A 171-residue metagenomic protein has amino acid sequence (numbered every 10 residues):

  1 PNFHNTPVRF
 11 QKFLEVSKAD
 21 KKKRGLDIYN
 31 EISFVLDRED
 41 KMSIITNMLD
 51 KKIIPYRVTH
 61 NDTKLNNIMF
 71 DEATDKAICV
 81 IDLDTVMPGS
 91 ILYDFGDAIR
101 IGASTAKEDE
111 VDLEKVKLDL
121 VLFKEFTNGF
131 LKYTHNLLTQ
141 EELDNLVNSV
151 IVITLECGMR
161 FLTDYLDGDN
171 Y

Functional and structural regions predicted by a protein language model:
N2-F3, E114-K117, L146: Conserved short loop/turn motifs at secondary-structure junctions
N2-H60, L65-C79: ATP-dependent phospho-/nucleotidyl transfer catalytic cores
V35, F126, N145-L146: A structural signal for short hydrophobic/aromatic patches embedded in well-ordered alpha helices
P55-H60, M87, V150-L155: Secondary-structure capping and boundary motifs in well-ordered enzyme cores
N66-K107: Catalytic activation segment of kinase domains across protein kinase-like and atypical kinase folds
L92-N136, V152-Y171: Active-site activation/catalytic loop segments of kinase-like enzymes and analogous catalytic loops in related
L138-V150: All-alpha amphipathic helical-bundle segments outside canonical DNA-binding/catalytic cores that form hydrophobic
